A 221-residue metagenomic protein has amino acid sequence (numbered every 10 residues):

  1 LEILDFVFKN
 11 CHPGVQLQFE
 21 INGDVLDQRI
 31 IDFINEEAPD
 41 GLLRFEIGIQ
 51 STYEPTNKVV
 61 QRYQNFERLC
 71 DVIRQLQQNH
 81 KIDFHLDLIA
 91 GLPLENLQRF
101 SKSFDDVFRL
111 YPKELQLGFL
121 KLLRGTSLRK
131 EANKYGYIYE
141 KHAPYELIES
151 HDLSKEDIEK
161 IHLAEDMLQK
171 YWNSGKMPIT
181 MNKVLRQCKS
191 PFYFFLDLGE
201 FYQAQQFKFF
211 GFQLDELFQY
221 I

Functional and structural regions predicted by a protein language model:
L1-P93: Conserved SAM/AdoMet-binding glycine-rich loop
E2-V7, Q61-N65, R99-S103, R129-G136: Short secondary-structure boundary/capping segments
I3, R29-N35, P93-Y111, D157: Catalytic cores of alpha/beta
L4, C70-Q77, F100-F108, H162-E165: Short, well-ordered alpha-helical packing segments
F33-I34, D40-T52, K113-L122, L128-E131 (+1 more regions): Non-cysteine beta-strand/loop elements that form the S-adenosyl-L-methionine
I73, F84-L86, D106, L110 (+1 more regions): Internal alpha/beta domain cores that form substrate/cofactor-binding pockets in large enzymes and binding proteins
A143-I179: C-terminal accessory region of radical SAM enzymes
D166-I221: Radical SAM enzyme core and accessory elements
